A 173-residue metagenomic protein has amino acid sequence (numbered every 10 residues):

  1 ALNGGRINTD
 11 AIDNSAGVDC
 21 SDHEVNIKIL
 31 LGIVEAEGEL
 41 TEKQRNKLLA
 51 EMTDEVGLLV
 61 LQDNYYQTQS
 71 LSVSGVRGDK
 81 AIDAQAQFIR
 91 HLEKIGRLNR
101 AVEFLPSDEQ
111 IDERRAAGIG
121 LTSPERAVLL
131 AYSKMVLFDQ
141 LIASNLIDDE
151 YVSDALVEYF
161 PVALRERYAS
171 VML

Functional and structural regions predicted by a protein language model:
A1-L173: Ligand/cofactor-recognition surfaces for anionic moieties
